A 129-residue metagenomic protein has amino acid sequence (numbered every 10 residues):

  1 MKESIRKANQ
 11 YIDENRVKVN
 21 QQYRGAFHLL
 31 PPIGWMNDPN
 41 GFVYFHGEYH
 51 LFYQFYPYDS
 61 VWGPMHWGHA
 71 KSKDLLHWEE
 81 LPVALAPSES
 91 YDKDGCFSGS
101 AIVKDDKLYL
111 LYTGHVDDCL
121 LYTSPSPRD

Functional and structural regions predicted by a protein language model:
M1-N40, D59-W62, L76-V103: Surface loop/turn signatures of beta-propeller and other carbohydrate-active proteins
H28, H50, H69: Histidine-centered active-site/metal-ligand motif
D38-Y58, W62, P82, S98-L121: Hydrophobic core segments of beta-strands in well-ordered, beta-rich domains
F45-G47, K73-L76: Short, ordered coil/turn segments that flank beta-strands lining enzyme active or ligand-binding pockets
H69-S72, S124: Beta-propeller blade signature
Y122-D129: Conserved small/polar residues in nucleotide/adenosyl-binding loops
